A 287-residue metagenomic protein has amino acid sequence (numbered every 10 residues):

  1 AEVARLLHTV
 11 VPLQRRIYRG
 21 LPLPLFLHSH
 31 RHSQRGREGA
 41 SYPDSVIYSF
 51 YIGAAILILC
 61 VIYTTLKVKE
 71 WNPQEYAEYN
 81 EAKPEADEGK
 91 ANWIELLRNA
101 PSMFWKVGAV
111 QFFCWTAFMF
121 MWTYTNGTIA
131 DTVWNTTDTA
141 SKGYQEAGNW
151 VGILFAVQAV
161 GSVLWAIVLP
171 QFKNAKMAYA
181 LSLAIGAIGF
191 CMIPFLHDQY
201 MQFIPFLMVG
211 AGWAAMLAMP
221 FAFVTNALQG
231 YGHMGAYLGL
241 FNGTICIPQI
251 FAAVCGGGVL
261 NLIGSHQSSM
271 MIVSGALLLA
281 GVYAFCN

Functional and structural regions predicted by a protein language model:
A1, A215-G230: Intracellular juxtamembrane helix-capping segments at the cytosolic ends of symmetry-related transmembrane helices
A1-F120, A276-N287: Intracellular loop-helix junctions on the cytosolic face of multi-pass helical membrane proteins
A1-V11, G230-F241: Loop-to-transmembrane helix entry/capping segments in MFS-fold secondary transporters and related SLC/MFSD carriers
L7, D44-S45, N135-A159, A236 (+2 more regions): Loop-to-transmembrane helix entry
V163-K176, L260: Helix-to-loop junctions at the C-terminal end of transmembrane segments in multipass secondary transporters
I185-H197: C-terminal ends and interior cores of transmembrane alpha-helices in multi-pass membrane transporters/permeases
P194-F206: Helix-loop junctions at membrane interfaces in 12-TM secondary transporters
Y231-I263: A late C-terminal transmembrane helix in Major Facilitator Superfamily
